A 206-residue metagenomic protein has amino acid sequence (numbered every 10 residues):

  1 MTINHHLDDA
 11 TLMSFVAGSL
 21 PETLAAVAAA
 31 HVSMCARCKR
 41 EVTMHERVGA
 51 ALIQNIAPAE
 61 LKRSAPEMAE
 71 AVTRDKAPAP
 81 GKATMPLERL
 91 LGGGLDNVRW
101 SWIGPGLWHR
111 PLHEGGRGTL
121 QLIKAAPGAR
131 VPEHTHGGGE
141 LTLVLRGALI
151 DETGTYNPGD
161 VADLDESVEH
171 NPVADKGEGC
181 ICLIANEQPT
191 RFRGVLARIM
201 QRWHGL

Functional and structural regions predicted by a protein language model:
M1-D8, E22-L24, A30-D96: Positively biased amphipathic helices and basic secretion/translocation or surface-docking motifs that either flank
M1-S14, M34-R37, L196-R198, R202-L206: Short, charge-enriched, intrinsically disordered boundary segments that mark the beginning of a structured element
V42, V131-E133, E152, H170-K176: Short beta-strand His + acidic residue motifs that chelate non-heme Fe in jelly-roll/DSBH and cupin folds
N97-P132: A short glycine-rich, His/Asp/Glu-containing loop-to-beta-strand
A126-A129, T135-D151: Glycine- and acidic-residue-biased ligand/ion/polar-headgroup-sensing regions
D151-N171: Short acidic-glycine-tyrosine-enriched beta hairpin
V168-F192: Ligand-binding loop in jelly-roll beta-barrel domains
